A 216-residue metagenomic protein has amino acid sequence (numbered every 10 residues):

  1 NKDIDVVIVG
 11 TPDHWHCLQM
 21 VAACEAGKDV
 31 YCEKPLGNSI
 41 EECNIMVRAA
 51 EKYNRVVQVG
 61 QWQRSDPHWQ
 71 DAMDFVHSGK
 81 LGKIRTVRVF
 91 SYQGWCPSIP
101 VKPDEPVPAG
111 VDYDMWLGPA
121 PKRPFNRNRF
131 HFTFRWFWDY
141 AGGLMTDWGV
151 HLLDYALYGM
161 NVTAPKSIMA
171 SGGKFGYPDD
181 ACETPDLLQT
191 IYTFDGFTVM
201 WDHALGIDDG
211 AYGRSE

Functional and structural regions predicted by a protein language model:
V6-I8: N-terminal Rossmann-like NAD(P) cofactor-binding module of classical short-chain dehydrogenase/reductase
P12-D13, C17-S65, G79: Beta-strand-loop-alpha-helix segment that lines the small-molecule cofactor/substrate pocket of alpha/beta enzymes
C17-V21, Q70, D154: Alpha-helical elements of the RecA-like P-loop NTPase motor core of helicases
A49, D71-F75: Active-site Tyr-X1-5-Lys
D71, K83, R88-G142, T146-E216: Contiguous beta-strand/loop segments that form the cofactor/metal-binding neighborhood of enzyme cores
